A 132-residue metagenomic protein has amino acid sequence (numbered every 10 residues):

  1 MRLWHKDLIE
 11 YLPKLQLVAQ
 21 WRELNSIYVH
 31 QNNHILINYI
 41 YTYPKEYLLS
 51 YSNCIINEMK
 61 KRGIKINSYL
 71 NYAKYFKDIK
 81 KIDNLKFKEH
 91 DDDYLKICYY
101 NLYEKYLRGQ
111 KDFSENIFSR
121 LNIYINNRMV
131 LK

Functional and structural regions predicted by a protein language model:
M1-K132: Sequence termini and other peripheral, non-core segments
